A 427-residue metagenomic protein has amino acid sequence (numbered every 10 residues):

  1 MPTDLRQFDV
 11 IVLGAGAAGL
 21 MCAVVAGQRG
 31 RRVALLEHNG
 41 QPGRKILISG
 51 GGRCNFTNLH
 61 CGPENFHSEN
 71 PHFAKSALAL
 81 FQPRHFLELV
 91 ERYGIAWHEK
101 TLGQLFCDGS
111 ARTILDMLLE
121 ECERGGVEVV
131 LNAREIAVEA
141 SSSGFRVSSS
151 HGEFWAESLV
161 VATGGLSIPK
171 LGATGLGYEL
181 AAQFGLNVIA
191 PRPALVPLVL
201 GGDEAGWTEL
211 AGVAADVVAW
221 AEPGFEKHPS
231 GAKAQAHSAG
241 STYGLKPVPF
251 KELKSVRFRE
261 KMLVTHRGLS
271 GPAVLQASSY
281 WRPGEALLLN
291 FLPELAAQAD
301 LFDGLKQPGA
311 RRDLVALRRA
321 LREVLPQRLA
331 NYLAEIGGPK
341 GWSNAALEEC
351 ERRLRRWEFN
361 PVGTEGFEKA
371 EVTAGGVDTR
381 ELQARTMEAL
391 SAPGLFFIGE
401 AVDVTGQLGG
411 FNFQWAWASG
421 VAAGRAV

Functional and structural regions predicted by a protein language model:
D4-A18: Beta1/beta-strand and adjacent pyrophosphate-binding region of the FAD-binding site in flavoprotein oxidoreductases
R6-F8, S149-S158, R257-R259: Core beta-strand elements of the Rossmann-like FAD/NAD(P) dinucleotide-binding domain in flavoenzyme oxidoreductases
I11, G27-G51: Glycine-rich FAD pyrophosphate-binding loop
I11-L13, L36, E135, F154-K170 (+4 more regions): Short hydrophobic core segments
G40-P42, L47-I48, T57-P63, A96 (+4 more regions): An anion/pyrophosphate-binding glycine-rich loop and adjacent beta-alpha core in soluble alpha-beta enzymes
R53-T101: Glycine-rich active-site loop/strand segments that organize a redox cofactor
L131, N331-T405: A glycine-rich dinucleotide-binding beta-alpha-beta segment and adjacent secondary-structure elements that constitute
L131-G144: A conserved short coil-to-beta-strand element within the FAD-binding core of flavoproteins
